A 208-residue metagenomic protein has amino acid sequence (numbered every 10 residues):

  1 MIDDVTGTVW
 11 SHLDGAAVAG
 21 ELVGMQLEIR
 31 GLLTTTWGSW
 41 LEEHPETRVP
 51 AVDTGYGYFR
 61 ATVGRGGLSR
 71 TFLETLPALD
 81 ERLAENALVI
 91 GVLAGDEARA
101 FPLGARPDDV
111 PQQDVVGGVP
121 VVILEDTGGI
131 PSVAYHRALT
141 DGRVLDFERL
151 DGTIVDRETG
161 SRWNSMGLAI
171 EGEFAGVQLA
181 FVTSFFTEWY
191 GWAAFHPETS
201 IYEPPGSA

Functional and structural regions predicted by a protein language model:
M1-A208: Mid-to-C-terminal functional-domain signal that highlights helix-capping/loop sites within ligand-binding modules
